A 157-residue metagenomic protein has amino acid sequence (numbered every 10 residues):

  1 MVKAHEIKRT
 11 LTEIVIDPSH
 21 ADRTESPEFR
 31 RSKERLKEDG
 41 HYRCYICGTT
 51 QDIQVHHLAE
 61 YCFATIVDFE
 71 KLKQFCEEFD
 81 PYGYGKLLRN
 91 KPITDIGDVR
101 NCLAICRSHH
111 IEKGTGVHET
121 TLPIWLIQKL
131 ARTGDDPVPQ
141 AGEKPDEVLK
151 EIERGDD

Functional and structural regions predicted by a protein language model:
M1-R23, H109-D157: C-terminal/domain-terminus segments
T10-D17, C44, G83-N90, T94: Generic alpha-helix detector with strongest preference for long hydrophobic helices that associate with membranes
A21-R35, G83-K91: Short Cys/His-rich Zn2+-coordinating modules
E28-E78, C106-S108: Short cysteine-rich loop/turn motifs with clustered Cys
R30, E38-H41, R100, L149-D157: A generic "functional-site adjacency" signal
Q54, T65, K91, D98-C102 (+2 more regions): A broad "ordered helical/assembly scaffold" signature
K71-T94, G134-R154: Short Fe-S-cluster ligation motifs
E77-W125: Short Cys/His-centered divalent metal-binding micro-motifs
